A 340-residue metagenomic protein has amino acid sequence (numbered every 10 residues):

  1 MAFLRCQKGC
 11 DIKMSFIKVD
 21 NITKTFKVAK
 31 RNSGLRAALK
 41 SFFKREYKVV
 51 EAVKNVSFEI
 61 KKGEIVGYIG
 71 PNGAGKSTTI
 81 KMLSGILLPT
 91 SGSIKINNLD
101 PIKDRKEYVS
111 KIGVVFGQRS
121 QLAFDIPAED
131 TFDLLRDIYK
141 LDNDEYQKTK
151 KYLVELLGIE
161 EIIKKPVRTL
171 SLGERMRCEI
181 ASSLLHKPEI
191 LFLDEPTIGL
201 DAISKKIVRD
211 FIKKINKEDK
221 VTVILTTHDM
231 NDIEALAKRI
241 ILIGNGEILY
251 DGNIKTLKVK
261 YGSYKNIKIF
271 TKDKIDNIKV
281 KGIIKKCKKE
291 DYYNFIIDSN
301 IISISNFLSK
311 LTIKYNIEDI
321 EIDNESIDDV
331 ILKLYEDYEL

Functional and structural regions predicted by a protein language model:
G34-S41, D133, D137, D144-I162: Conserved ABC ATPase "signature" region
P166-L170: Conserved ABC ATPase signature
K187: Conserved catalytic motifs of ABC-family nucleotide-binding domains
L191-E195: Catalytic Walker B motif of ABC-type/P-loop ATPase nucleotide-binding domains
R209-D298: ABC transporter nucleotide-binding domain
N266-L340: Short, charged/small-residue-rich alpha-helical element at the C-terminal edge of ABC transporter nucleotide-binding
